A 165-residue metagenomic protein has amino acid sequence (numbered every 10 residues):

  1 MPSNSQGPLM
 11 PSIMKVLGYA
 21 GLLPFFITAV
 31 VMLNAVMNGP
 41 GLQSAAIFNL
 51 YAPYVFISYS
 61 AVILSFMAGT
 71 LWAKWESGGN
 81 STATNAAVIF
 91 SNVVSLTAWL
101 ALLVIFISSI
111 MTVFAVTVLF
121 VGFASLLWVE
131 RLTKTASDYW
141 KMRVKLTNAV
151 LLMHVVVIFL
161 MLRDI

Functional and structural regions predicted by a protein language model:
P2-S77: Selected alpha-helical membrane-embedding segments in polytopic membrane proteins
Q6-M10, W75-A83, T135-K141: Membrane-interface helix-boundary motifs at transmembrane edges
G21-F26, F90-W99, T147, L151: Core segments of transmembrane alpha-helices that mediate helix-helix packing or line hydrophobic substrate/ligand
T28-L33, A98-F106, L152-I165: Hydrophobic alpha-helical transmembrane segments in multi-pass integral membrane proteins
L71-L100: Helix-adjacent hinge/juxtasegments
L102-A124: Transmembrane helix-loop-helix
E130-I165: Terminal transmembrane helical module of multi-pass membrane proteins
